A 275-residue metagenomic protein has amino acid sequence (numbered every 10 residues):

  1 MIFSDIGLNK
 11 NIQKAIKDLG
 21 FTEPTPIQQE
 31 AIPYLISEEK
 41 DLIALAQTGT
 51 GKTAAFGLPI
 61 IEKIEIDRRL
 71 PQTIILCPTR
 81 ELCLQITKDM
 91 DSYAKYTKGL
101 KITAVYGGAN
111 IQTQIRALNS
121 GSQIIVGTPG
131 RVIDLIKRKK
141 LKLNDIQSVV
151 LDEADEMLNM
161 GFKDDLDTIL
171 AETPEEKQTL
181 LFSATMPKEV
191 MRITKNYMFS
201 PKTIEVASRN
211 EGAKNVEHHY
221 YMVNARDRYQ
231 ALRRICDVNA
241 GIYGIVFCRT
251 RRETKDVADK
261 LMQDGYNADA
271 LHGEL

Functional and structural regions predicted by a protein language model:
I2-L275: Conserved helicase RecA-like core
